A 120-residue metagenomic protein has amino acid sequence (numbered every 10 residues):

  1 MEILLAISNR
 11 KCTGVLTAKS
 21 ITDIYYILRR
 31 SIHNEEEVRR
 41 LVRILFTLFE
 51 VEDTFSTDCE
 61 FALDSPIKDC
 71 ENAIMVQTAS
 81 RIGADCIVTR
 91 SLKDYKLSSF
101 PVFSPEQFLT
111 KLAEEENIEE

Functional and structural regions predicted by a protein language model:
M1-L16, R30-E36, L97, L109-E120: Short, well-structured N-terminal submotif of metal-dependent ribonuclease cores
M1-L4, V42, M75-V76: Short amphipathic alpha-helical segments and helix-helix/interface helices
L16-S20, D58: Short, conserved alpha-helical segments within structured domains
D23-I27, F61: A general alpha-helix detector
Y26-D53: Helix-adjacent hinge/juxtasegments
E50-L92: Active-site neighborhoods of divalent-metal-dependent phosphate/nucleic-acid chemistry enzymes
R81-E120: Acidic, PIN/NYN-like endoribonuclease modules and their adjacent C-terminal/linker elements
